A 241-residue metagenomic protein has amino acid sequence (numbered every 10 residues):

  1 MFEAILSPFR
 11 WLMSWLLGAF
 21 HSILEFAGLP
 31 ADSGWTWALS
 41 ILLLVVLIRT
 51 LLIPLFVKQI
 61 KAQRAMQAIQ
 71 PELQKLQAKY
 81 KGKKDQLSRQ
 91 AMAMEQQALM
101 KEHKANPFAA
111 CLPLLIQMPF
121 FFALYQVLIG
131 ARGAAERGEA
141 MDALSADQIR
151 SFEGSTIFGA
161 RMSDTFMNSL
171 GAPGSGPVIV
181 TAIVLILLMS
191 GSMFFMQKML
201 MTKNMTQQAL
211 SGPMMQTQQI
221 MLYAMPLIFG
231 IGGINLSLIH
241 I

Functional and structural regions predicted by a protein language model:
M1-S40, L144-V178: Interfacial loop/helix-cap signal at membrane boundaries in integral membrane proteins
D32-L44, T181, M214-Q218: Membrane-interface starts of transmembrane alpha-helices
L39-L51, V184-F195, A224-I231: Lipid-exposed faces of alpha-helical membrane segments in multi-pass integral membrane proteins
T50-F121, F194-I228: Membrane-interface amphipathic helices and adjacent TM-edge segments
Q86-A98, E102-A110, L114-I186: Non-cytosolic segments of integral membrane proteins
H240-I241: Conserved small/polar residues in nucleotide/adenosyl-binding loops
